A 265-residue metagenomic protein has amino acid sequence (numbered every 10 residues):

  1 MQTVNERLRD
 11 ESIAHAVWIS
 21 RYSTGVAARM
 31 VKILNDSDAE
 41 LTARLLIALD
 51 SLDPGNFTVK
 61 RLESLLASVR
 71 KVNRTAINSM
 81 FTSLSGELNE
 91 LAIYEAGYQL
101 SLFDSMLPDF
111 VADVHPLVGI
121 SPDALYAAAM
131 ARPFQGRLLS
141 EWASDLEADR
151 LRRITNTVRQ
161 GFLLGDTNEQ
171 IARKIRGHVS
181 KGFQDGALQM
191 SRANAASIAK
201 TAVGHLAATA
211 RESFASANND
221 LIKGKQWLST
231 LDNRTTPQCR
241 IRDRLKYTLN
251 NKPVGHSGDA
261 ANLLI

Functional and structural regions predicted by a protein language model:
M1-D185: N-terminal leader/targeting and assembly helices and adjacent pre-domain segments
G186-I265: Acidic, glycine-rich two-metal-ion catalytic cores of nucleic acid-processing enzymes
